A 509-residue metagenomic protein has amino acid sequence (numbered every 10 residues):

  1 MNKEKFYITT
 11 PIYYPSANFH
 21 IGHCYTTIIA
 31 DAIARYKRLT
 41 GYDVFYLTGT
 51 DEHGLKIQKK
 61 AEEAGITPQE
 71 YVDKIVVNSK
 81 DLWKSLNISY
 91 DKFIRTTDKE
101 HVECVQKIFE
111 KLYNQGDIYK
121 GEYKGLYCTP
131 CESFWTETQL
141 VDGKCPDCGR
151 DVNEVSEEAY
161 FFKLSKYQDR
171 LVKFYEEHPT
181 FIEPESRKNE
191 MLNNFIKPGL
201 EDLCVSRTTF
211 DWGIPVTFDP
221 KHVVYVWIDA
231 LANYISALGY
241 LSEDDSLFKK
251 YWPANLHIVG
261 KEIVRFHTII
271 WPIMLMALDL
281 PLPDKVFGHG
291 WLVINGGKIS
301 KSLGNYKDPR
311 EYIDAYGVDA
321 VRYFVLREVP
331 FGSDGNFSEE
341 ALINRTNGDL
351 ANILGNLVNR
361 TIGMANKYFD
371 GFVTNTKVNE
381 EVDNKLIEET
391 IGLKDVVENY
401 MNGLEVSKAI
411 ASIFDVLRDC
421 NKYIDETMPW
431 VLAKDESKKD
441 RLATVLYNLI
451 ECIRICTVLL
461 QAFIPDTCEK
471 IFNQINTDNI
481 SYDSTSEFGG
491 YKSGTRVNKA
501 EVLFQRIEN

Functional and structural regions predicted by a protein language model:
M1-K5, F45, G49, G121-L126 (+6 more regions): Basic, alpha-helical terminal appendages of large translation-related enzymes
M1-T48, E100-C104, C148, E154-K367 (+1 more regions): Structured secondary-structure scaffolds
N2-I118, E132: N-terminal Rossmann-like or analogous alpha/beta NTP/dinucleotide-binding catalytic cores that position adenine
P11, L55-A61, I88, G332-A341 (+2 more regions): A short small-residue
A32, E70, K74-D81, I353-R360 (+3 more regions): A non-catalytic, amphipathic alpha-helix used as a structural packing/dimerization or gating element in enzyme scaffolds
I118-E122, V152-N153: A short alpha-helix-loop-beta-strand transition element characteristic of N-terminal alpha/beta dinucleotide-binding
T136, N153-E154: Short functional micro-motifs and their immediate structural scaffolds
V264, V325-E328, G332, M364-T376 (+2 more regions): Active-site-proximal binding-pocket segments
